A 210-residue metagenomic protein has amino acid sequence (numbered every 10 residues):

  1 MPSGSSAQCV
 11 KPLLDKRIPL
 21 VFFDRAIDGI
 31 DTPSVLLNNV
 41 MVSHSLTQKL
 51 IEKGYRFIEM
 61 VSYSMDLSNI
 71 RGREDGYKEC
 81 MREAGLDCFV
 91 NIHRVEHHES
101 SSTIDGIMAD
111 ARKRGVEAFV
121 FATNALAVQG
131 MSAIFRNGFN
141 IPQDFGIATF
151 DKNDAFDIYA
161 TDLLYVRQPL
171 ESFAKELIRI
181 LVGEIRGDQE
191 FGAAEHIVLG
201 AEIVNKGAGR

Functional and structural regions predicted by a protein language model:
M1-P2, K53, N69, A122-T123 (+1 more regions): Replace "coordinates the UDP/GDP/TDP-sugar" with "coordinates nucleotide-activated sugar donors
P2-S45, A125, D151-L163: Flexible loop/hinge segments that line or gate small-molecule binding clefts
S5-S6, M65-D66, R73, A125-A127: Alpha-helix capping/helix-boundary segments
P33-M60, E99-A109, A127, Q168-G187: Hydrophobic alpha-helical segments within soluble ligand-binding/sensing domains
H44-L86, F191-R210: An alpha-beta-alpha
R56-I58, C88-N91, I141-I147: Short acidic capping loops at alpha-helix termini that bridge into adjacent secondary structure
N91-S100: Short beta->alpha junction loops
M108-R210: Flexible loop/turn connectors
